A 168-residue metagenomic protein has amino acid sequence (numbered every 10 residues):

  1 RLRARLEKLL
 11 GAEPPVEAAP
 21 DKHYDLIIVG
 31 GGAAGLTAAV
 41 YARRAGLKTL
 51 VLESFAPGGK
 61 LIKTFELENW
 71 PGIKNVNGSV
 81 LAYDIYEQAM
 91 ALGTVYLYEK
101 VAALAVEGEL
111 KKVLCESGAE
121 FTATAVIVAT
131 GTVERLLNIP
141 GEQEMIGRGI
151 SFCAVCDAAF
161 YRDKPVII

Functional and structural regions predicted by a protein language model:
R1-V29, A45, L50, K63 (+1 more regions): FAD-binding core/adjacent interface of flavoenzyme oxidoreductases
Y24-L92, K164: Beta1-alpha1 glycine-rich phosphate/pyrophosphate-binding loop at the start of Rossmann-like nucleotide-binding domains
I168: Active-site substrate-recognition segment that forms the wall of the catalytic cavity or substrate channel
